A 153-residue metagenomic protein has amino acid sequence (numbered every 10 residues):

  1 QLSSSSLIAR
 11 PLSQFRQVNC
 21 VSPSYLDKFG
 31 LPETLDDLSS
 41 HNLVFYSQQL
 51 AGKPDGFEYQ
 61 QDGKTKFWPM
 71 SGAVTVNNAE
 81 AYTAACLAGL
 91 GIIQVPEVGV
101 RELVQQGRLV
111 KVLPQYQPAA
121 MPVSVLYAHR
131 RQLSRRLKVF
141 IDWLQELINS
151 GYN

Functional and structural regions predicted by a protein language model:
Q1-V76: Acidic, Gly/Pro-rich loop/turn segments at junctions of secondary structure
R10, D36, T83-A84, K138: Alpha-helical segments flanking ligand/cofactor-binding loops in enzyme cores
K28, A85, Q132-S134: Intrinsically disordered, low-complexity acidic/polar segments
D36, E97-E102, Q106, V110 (+1 more regions): C-terminal effector-binding regulatory domain of bacterial HTH transcription factors
K53, A79-Y82, L137: A general structural signal for well-ordered alpha-helical segments in protein cores
F67-K111, P118: Hydrophobic hinge/microswitch elements
